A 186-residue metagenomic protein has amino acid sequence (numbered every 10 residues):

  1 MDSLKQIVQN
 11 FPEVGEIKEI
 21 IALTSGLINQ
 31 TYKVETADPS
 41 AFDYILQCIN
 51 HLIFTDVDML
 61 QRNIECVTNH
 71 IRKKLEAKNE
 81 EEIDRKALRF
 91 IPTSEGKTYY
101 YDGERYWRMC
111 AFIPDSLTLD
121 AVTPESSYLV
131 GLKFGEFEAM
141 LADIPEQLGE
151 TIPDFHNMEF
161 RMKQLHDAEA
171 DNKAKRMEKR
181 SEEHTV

Functional and structural regions predicted by a protein language model:
M1-I21, I71: Juxta-kinase regulatory segment immediately upstream of eukaryotic protein kinase catalytic domains
V14, A77, A174-K175: A general structural signal for well-ordered secondary-structure junctions
E19-A170: Conserved ATP-binding subdomain of kinase catalytic cores across diverse folds
A170-K179: Nucleotide/phosphate-binding catalytic cleft detector across ATP-hydrolyzing and phosphate-transferring enzymes
E183-T185: Conserved small/polar residues in nucleotide/adenosyl-binding loops
